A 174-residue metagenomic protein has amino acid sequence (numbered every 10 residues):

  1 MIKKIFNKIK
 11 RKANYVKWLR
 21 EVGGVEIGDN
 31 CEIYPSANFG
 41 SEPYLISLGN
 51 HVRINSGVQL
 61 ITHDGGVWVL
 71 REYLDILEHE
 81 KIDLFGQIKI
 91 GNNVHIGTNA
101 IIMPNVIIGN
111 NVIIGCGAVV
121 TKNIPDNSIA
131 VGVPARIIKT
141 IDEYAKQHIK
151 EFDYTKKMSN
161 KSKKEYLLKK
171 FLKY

Functional and structural regions predicted by a protein language model:
M1-G24, D29-N30, G66-V67, V133-Y174: Terminal amphipathic alpha-helical/low-complexity segments used for targeting or macromolecular assembly
Y15, Y34-I107, V133-P134, T140-D142: Flexible, glycine/small-residue-enriched loop-and-beta-strand segment within the central core of proteins
G23, N50, V120-T121: Short secondary-structure boundary/capping segments
C31-I33, I114: Hydrophobic, membrane-inserted alpha-helices
H95, I113, I129-A130: Short-chain dehydrogenase/reductase
T98-I113, A118-K122: Beta-rich strand-turn-strand
